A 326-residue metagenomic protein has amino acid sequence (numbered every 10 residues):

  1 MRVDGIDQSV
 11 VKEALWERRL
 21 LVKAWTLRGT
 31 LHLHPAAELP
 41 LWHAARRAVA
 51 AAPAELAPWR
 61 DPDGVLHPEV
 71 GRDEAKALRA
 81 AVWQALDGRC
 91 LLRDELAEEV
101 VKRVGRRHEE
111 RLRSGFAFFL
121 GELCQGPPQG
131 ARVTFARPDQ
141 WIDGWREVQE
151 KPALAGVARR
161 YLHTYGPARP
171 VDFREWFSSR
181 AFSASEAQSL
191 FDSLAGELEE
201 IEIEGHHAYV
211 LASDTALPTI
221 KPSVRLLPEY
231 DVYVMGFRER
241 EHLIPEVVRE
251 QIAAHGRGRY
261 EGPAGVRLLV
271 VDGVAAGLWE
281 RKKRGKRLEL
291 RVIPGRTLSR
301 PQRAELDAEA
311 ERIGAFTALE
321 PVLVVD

Functional and structural regions predicted by a protein language model:
M1-R240, E246-D326: Long, low-complexity intrinsically disordered regions
